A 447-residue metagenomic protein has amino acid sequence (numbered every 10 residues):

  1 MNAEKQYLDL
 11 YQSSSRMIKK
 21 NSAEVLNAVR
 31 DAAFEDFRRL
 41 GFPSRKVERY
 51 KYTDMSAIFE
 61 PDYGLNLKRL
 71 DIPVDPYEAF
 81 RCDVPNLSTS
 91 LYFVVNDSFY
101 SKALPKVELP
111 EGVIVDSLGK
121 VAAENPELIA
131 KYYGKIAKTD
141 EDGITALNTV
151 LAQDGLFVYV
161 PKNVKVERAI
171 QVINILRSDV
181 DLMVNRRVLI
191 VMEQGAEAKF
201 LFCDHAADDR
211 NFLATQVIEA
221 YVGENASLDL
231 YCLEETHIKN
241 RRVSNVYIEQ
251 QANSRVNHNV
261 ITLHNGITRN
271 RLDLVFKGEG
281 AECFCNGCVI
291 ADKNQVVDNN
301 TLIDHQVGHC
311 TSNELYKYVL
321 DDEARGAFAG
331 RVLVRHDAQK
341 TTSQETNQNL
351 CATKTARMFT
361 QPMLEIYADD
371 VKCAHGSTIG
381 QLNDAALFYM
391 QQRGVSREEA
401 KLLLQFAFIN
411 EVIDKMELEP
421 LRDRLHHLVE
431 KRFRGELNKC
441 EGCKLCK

Functional and structural regions predicted by a protein language model:
M1-A146, L315, D321: N-terminal amphipathic, basic helical "cap/leader" segment at the start of enzyme domains
E111-V115, E124-V395, I409, I413-K447: Conserved beta-strand/loop scaffold segments within soluble protein domains that form the structured core and edges
